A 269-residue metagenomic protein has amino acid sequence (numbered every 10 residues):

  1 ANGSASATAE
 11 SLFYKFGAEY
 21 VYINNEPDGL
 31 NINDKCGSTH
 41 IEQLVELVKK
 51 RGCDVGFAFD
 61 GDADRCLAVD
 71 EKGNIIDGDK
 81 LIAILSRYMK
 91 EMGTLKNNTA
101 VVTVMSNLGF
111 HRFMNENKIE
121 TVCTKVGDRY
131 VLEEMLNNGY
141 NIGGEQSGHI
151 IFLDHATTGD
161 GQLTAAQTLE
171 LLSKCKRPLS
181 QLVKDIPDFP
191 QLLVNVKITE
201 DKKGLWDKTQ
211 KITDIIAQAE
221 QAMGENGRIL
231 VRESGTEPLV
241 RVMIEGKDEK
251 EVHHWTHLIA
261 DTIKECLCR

Functional and structural regions predicted by a protein language model:
A1-C175, L182, D188: Phosphate-binding chemistry for phosphorylated carbohydrates and sugar-nucleotides
K174-R269: Catalytic-core signal marking the mid-to-C-terminal active-site face
